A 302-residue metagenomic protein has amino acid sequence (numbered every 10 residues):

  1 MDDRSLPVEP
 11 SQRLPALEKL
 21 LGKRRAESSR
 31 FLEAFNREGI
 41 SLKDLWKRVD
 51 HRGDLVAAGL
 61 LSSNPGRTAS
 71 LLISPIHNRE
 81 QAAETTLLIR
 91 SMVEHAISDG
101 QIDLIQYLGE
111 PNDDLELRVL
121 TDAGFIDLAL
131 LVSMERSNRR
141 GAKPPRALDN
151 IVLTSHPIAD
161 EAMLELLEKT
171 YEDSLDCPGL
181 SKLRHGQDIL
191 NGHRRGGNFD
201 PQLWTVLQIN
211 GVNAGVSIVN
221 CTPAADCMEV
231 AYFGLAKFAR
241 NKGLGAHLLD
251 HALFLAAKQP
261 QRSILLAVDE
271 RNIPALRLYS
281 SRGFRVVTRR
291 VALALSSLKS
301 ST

Functional and structural regions predicted by a protein language model:
M1-L17, N150-L167, E172-D176: A short beta-loop-alpha structural element at the N-terminal edge of CoA-dependent acyl/N-acetyltransferase catalytic
L21-H51, L60, L180-N213, I218: Active-site rim helix/loop that mediates acceptor-substrate recognition in acyltransferases
L32-A96, I209, S217-M228: Conserved donor-binding loop and adjoining core beta-sheet/short helix segment in diverse acyl/aminoacyl transferases
R79-N150, S155-P157, L293: Acyl-donor-binding surface of acyltransferase catalytic domains
Q81-H95, L235, N241-K258, L276-S281: Conserved acetyl-CoA-binding loop-helix of GNAT-fold acetyltransferases
I105-G109, V230, I264-V268: Conserved hydrophobic beta-strand within the GNAT/NAT acetyltransferase core sheet that lines the active-site cleft
P111-A129, K242, A246, E270-T288: Conserved active-site alpha-helix within GNAT-family acetyltransferase domains
V132-I151, R262, A267-I273, T288-T302: C-terminal "cap" of GNAT-fold acetyltransferases
